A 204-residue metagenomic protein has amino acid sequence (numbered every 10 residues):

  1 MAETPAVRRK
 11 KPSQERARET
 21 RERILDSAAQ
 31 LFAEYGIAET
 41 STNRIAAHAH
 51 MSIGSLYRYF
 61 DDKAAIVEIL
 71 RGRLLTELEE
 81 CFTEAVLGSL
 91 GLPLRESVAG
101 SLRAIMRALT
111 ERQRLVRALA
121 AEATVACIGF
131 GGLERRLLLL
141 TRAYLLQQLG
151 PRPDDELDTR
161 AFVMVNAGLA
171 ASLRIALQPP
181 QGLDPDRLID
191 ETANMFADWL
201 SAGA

Functional and structural regions predicted by a protein language model:
M1-E19, R152, A204: N-terminal intrinsically disordered/low-complexity leader segments
R23, S27, L31-A65, I69: Helix-turn-helix
I24-F32, L78, I105, T141 (+2 more regions): Short hydrophobic clusters on alpha-helical segments that form packing/core surfaces in small helical domains
L70-S97: Amphipathic alpha-helical linker/stalk segments
T76-E80, E96-E111, A126-G150, D158-V163 (+2 more regions): Amphipathic alpha-helical packing segments from all-alpha helical-bundle domains
L87, R114-R117: Charged, amphipathic alpha-helical coiled-coil/dimerization segments
R117-A121, C127-G131, Q147-M195, G203: Hydrophobic/aromatic-rich alpha-helical bundle segments in the mid-to-C-terminal region
